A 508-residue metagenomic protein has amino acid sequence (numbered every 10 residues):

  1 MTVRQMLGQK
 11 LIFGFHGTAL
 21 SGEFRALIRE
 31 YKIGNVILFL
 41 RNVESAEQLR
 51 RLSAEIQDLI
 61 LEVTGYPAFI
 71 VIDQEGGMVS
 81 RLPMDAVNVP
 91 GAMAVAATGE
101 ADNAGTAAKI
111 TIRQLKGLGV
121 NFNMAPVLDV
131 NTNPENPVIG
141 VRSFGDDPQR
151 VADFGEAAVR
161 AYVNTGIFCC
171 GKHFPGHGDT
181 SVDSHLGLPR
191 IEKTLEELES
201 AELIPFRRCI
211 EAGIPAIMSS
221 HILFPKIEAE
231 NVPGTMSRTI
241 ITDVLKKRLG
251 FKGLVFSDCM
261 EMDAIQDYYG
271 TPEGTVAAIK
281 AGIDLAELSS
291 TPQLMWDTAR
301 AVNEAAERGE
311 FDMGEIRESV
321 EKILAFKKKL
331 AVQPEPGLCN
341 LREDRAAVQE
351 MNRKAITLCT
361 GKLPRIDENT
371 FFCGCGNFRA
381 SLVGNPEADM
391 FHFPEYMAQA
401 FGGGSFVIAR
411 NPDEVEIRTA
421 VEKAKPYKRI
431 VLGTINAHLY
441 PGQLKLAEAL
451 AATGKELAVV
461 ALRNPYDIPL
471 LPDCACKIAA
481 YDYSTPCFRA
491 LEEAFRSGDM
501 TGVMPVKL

Functional and structural regions predicted by a protein language model:
M1-E30, Y269-L508: Preference for extracellular/luminal or secreted protein segments
G14-H16, L20-E23, R41-T64, A68-I70 (+2 more regions): Second-shell residues forming the walls of enzyme active-site clefts
A26-F39, K109-F122: Catalytic domains of carbohydrate-active enzymes, especially glycoside hydrolases
A86-E100, S143-G145: A charged helix-plus-loop insertion that forms the helical arch/lid used to bind and gate nucleic-acid substrates
A97-V120, V127-N136, G140-V141, G155 (+2 more regions): A substrate-binding/cap region within the structured catalytic cores of diverse enzymes
